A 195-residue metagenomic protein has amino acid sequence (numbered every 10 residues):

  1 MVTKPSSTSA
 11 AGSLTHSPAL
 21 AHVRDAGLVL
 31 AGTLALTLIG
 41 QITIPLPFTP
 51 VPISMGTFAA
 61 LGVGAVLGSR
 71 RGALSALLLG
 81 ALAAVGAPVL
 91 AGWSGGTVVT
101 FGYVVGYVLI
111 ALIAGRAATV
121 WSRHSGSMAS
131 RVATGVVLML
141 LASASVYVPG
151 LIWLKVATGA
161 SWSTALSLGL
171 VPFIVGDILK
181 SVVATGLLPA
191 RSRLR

Functional and structural regions predicted by a protein language model:
V2-A73: Hydrophobic transmembrane alpha-helices
V2-S17, R24, L38, W93-L151: Short helix-perturbing small/polar motifs within transmembrane alpha-helices
A21-V29, I53-A60, G72, V99 (+4 more regions): Residue-level signature of transmembrane alpha-helical entry/exit and packing/kink sites in multi-pass membrane
L28-I39, A60, G64, S75-A83 (+10 more regions): Alpha-helical transmembrane segments in multi-pass membrane proteins
L38, I42, V66, V85 (+5 more regions): Helix-loop junctions at the membrane-solvent interface of multi-pass transporters, primarily the C-terminal
Q41-P52, G80-A111: Interfacial aromatic-anchored transmembrane helix boundaries in multi-pass membrane proteins
T49, W93, W121-R195: Membrane-embedded alpha-helical hairpins and interfacial helices in multi-pass inner-membrane proteins
V66-R70, I113-S122, A190-L194: Structural signal for the C-terminal ends of transmembrane alpha-helices and the immediately following loop
